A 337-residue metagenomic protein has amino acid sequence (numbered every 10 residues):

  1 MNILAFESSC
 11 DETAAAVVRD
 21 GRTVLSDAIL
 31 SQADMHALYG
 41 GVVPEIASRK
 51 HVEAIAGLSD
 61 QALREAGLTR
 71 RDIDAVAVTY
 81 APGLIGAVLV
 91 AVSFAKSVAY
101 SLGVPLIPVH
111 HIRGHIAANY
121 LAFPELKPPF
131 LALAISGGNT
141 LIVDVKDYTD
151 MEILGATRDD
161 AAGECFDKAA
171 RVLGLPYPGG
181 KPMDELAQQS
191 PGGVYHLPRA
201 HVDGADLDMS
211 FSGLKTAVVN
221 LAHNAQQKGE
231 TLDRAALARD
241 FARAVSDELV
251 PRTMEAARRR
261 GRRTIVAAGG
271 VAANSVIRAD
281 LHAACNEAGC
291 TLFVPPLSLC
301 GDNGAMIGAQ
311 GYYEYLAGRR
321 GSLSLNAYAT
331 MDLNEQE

Functional and structural regions predicted by a protein language model:
M1, V109-L131, Q310: Conserved phosphate-binding catalytic cores of ATP/NTP-utilizing and phosphoryl-transfer enzymes
N2-P82, H111, H115: N-terminal beta-alpha supersecondary unit
T13-V18, A132-A134, T140-D144: Short beta-strand scaffold segments in enzyme catalytic cores
T69, E185-I265, N274-A288, Y315-G318 (+1 more regions): A contiguous, well-structured pocket-lining segment that forms one wall/lid of small-molecule binding clefts in soluble
R70-T79, R260-V271, F293-P295: Short glycine-rich phosphate-binding loop at a beta-alpha junction
P108-V109, H282-M306: Conserved phosphate-binding/catalytic loops in two-lobed NTP-binding clefts
R113, P124, D147-P191, K215-T216 (+1 more regions): Glycine-rich phosphate-binding loop plus the immediately following alpha-helix
P295-L333: Glycine-rich phosphate-binding/hydrolytic loop that grips phosphoryl groups
